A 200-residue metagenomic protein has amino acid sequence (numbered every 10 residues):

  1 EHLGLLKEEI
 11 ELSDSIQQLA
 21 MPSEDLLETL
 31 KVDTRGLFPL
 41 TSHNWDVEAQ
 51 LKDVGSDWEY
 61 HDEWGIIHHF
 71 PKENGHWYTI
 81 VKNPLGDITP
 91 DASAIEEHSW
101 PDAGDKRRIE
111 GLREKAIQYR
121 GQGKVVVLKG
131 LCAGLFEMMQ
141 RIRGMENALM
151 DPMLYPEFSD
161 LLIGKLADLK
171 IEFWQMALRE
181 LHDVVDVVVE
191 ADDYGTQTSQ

Functional and structural regions predicted by a protein language model:
E1-L12, I16, Y60-H61, I67-N74 (+1 more regions): Active-site loop segments of alpha/beta catalytic cores
L3-N44: Segments that shape or occlude catalytic/ligand-binding pockets
L26-T29, E48-H61, K115-G121: Short, charge-rich binding segments
K31, G36-G55, G104-R108: Extended, Lys/Arg-enriched charged tracts that mediate electrostatic binding to polyanionic substrates
